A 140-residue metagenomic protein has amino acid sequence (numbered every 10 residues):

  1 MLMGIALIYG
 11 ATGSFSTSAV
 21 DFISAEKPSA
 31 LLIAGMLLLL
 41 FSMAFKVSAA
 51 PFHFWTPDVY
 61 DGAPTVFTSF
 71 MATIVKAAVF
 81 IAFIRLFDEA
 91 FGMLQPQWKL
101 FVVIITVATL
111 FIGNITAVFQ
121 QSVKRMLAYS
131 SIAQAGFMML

Functional and structural regions predicted by a protein language model:
M1-L140: Alpha-helical transmembrane segments of multi-pass membrane proteins predominantly involved in bioenergetics
